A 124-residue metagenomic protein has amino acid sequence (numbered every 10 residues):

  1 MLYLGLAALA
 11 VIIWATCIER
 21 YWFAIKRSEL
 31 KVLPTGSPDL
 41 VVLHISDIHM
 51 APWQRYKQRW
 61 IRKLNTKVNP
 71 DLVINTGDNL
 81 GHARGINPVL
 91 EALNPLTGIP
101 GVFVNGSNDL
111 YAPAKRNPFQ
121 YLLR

Functional and structural regions predicted by a protein language model:
M1-G36: N-terminal membrane-anchoring alpha-helices
R20, I48-Q54, D78-H82: Short, flexible loop segments at the rims of nucleotide/cofactor-binding pockets, characterized by
K26, H44-S46, T76, G106: A secondary-structure boundary/capping signal
K26-S28, V41, P88: Short beta-strand micro-motifs in enzyme catalytic cores
S28, S37-P38, R55, W60-I61: Membrane/wall-proximal cationic-aromatic binding patches
T35-L40, N69: Proline/glycine-enriched tight loop/beta-turn segments at coil->beta junctions that connect or precede beta-strands
D39-H49: Active-site-proximal beta-strand elements of phosphoester/diester hydrolases
K57-R124: Core catalytic region of metal-dependent phosphoesterases/phosphodiesterases, especially metallo-beta-lactamase-like
